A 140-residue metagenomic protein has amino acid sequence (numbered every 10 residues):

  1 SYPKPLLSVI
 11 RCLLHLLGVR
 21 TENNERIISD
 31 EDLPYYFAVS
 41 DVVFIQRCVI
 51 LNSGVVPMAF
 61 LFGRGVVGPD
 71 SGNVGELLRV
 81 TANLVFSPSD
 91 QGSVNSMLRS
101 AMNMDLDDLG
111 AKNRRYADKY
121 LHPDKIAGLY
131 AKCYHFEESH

Functional and structural regions predicted by a protein language model:
S1-E31: Nucleotide-activated donor-binding/catalytic signature segment of Leloir-type glycosyltransferases, i.e., the conserved
I28-S40, P57, L61, G75: Short acidic alpha-helix that forms the nucleotide-activated donor recognition element in Leloir-type transferases
Y35-L51: Acidic donor-binding loop of glycosyltransferase active sites
Q46-P57, G75-E76: Nucleotide-sugar-dependent
M58, S71-V85: Short acidic/histidine- and often glycine-rich active-site loop of Leloir-type glycosyltransferases that engages
G65-G68: Short hydrophobic beta-strand element within catalytic cores of glycosyltransferases and related nucleotide-activated
V80-G92, R99-L106: Conserved acidic donor-binding segment of nucleotide-sugar-dependent glycosyltransferases
D105-H135: A charged, aromatic-enriched C-terminal amphipathic alpha-helix characteristic of glycosyltransferases across folds
